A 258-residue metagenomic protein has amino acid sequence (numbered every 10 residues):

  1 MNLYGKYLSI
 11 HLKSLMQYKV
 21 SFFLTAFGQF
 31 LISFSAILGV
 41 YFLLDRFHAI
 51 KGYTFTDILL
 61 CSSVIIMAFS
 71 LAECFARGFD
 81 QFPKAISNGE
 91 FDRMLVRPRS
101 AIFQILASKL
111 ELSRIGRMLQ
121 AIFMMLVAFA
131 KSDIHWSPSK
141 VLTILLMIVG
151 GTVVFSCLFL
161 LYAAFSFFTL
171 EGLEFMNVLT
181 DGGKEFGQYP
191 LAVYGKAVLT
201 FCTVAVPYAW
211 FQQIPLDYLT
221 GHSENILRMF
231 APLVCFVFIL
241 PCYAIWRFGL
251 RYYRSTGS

Functional and structural regions predicted by a protein language model:
M1-S258: Hydrophobic transmembrane alpha-helices and immediately adjacent juxtamembrane helices of multi-pass inner-membrane
